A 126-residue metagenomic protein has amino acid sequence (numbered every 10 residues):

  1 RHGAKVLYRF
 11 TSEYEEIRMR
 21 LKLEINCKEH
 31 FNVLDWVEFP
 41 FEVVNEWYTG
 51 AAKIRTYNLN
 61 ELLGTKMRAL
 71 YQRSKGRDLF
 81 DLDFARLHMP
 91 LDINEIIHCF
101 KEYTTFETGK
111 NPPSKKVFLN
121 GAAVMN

Functional and structural regions predicted by a protein language model:
R1-N126: Structured mid-to-C-terminal alpha-helical surface segments
